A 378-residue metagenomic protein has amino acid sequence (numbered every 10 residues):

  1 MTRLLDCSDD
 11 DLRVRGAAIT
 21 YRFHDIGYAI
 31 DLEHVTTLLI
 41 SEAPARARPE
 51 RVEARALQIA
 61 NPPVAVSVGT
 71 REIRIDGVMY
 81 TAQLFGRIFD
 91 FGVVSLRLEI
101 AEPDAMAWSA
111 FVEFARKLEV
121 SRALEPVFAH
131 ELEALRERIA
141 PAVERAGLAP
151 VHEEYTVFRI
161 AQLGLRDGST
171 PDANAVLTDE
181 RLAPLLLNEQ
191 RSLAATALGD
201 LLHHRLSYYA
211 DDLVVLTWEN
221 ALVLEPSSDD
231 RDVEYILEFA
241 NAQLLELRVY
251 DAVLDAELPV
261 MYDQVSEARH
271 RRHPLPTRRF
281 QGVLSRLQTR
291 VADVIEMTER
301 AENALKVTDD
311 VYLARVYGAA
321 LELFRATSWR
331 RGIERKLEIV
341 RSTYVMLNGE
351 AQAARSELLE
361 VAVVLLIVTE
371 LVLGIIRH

Functional and structural regions predicted by a protein language model:
M1-V215: Short Lys/Arg-enriched alpha/beta "domain-start" segment
G69, D76, V223, S227 (+3 more regions): N-proximal short alpha-helices
E99-E102, P226-S228, I295: Secondary-structure transition/turn motif
P103-A105, S228-D230, V368: Generic "edge-of-domain/loop-turn" microfeature
V112-A115, E125, A129, E133-R136 (+9 more regions): Generic detector of well-ordered alpha-helical segments enriched in charged/polar residues, highlighting helical
A183-R279: Extended, charged amphipathic alpha-helical segments
V249-D251, E257-E370: Membrane-associated alpha-helical segments
V372-H378: Juxtamembrane boundary at the C-terminal end of a transmembrane helix
